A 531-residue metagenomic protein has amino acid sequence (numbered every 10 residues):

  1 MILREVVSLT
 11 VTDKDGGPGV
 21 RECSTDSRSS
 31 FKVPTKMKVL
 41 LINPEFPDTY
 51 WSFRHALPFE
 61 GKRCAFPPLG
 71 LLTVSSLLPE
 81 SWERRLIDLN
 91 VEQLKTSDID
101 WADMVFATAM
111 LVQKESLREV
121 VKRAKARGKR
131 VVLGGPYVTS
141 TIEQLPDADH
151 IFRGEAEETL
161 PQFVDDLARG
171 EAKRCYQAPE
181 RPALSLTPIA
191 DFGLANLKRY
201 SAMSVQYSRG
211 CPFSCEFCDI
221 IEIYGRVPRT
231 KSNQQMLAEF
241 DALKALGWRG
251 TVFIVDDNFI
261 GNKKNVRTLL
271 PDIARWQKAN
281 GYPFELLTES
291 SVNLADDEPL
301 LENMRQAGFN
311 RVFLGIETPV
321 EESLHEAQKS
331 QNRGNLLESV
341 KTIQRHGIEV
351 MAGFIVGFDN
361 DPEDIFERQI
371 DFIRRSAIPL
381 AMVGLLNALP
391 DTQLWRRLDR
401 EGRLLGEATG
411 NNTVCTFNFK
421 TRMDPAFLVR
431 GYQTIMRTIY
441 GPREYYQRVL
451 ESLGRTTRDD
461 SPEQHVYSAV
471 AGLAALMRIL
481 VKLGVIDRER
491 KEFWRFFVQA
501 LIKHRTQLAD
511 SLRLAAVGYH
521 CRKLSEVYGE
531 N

Functional and structural regions predicted by a protein language model:
I2-K36, L41, E83, D98 (+3 more regions): Radical SAM enzyme core and accessory elements
P34-W248: Acidic, low-complexity intrinsically disordered segments
L41, A107, I254-D256, L314 (+1 more regions): Conserved beta-strand positions
F46-S52, S140-E143, K263-K264, E322-A327 (+3 more regions): Flexible glycine/acidic-rich beta-alpha junction loops that bind and position SAM and/or redox cofactors in anaerobic
I87-V91, P179-A190, E349, D361-G384 (+1 more regions): A C-terminal junction/extension of Radical SAM enzymes
E143-P161, N303-R311, F372-V383: Structural recognition of alpha->loop->beta junctions
P188-M351, V356-D371, D399, E407: Radical SAM [4Fe-4S] cluster-binding motif and immediate context
I254, L314, I373, D391 (+2 more regions): Conserved, mostly hydrophobic/aromatic
